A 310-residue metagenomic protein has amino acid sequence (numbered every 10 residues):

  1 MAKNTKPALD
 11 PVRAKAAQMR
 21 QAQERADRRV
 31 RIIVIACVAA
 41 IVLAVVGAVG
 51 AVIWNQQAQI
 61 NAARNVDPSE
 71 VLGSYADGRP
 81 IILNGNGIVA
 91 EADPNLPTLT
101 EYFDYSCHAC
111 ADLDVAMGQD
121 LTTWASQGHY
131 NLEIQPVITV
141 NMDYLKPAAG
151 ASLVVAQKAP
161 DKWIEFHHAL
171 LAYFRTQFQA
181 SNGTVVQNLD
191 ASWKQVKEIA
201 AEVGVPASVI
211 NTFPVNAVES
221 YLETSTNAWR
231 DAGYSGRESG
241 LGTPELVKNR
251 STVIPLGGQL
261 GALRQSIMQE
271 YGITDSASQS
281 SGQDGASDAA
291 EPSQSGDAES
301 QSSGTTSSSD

Functional and structural regions predicted by a protein language model:
K3-V38, W54-Q59, K197-D310: C-terminal cap of thioredoxin/glutaredoxin-like
A36-V49: Hydrophobic membrane-insertion alpha-helices, especially the h-region of bacterial N-terminal signal peptides
I41-A44, P94, T122, P244: N-terminal hydrophobic or amphipathic segments with adjacent small-residue motifs that include Sec signal peptides
A44, Q179-A180, N227-W229: Short alpha-helix boundary/capping motifs
N55-Q119, T123-S126, S278-D310: Extracytoplasmic low-complexity, Pro/Thr/Ser/Ala/Gly-rich segments that lie immediately after a secretion/anchoring
V66, A116, D161, A191-K194 (+3 more regions): Short coil/turn linker and secondary-structure boundary residues
V89-A92, Q179-Q187, S235-G240: Intrinsically disordered, low-complexity coil segments
N95, F103-Y105, A111-Q195: Structural alpha/beta surface segment adjacent to cysteine/selenocysteine redox centers across thiol/disulfide enzymes
